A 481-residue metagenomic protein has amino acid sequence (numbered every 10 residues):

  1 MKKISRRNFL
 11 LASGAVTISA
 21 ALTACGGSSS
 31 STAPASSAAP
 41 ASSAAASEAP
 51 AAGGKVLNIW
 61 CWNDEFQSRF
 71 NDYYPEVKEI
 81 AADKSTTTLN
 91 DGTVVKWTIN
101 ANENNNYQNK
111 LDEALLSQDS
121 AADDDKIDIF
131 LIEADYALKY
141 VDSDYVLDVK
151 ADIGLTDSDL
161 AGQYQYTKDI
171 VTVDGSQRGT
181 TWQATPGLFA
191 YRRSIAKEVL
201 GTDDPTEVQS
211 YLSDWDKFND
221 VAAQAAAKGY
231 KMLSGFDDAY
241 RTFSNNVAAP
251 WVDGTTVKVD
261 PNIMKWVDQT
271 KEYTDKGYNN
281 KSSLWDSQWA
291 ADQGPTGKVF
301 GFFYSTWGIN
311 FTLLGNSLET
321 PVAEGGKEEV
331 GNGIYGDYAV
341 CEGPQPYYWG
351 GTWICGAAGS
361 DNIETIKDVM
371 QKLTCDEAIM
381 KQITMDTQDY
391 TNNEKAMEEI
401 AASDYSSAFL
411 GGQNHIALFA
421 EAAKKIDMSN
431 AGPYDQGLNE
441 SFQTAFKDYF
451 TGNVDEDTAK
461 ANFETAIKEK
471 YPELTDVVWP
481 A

Functional and structural regions predicted by a protein language model:
K3-S5, L10-L138, D157, K381 (+1 more regions): Conserved N-terminal structural module of periplasmic/extracytoplasmic solute-binding proteins
P40-A41, A46-A49, D119, I132-L188 (+1 more regions): Hinge/lid segment of periplasmic solute-binding proteins
Q67, P75-E76, K265-D368: Extracytoplasmic/periplasmic substrate-binding proteins
R69, R193, Q371-E399: Periplasmic-binding protein-like
K84-E103, A122, D203-V208, K271-W285 (+1 more regions): A local structural motif
N104-D148, L160-G179, D216-K228, A291-Q293 (+2 more regions): Pocket-flanking alpha-helical
K150-S158, K168-A239, W251-L284, A358-E364 (+1 more regions): Helix-loop-helix "hinge/cap" segment bordering the ligand-binding cleft or interdomain interface
N332-G336, T384-T444, D448, D476-A481: Long, aromatic- and glycine/proline-rich binding clefts that accommodate carbohydrate-like moieties
